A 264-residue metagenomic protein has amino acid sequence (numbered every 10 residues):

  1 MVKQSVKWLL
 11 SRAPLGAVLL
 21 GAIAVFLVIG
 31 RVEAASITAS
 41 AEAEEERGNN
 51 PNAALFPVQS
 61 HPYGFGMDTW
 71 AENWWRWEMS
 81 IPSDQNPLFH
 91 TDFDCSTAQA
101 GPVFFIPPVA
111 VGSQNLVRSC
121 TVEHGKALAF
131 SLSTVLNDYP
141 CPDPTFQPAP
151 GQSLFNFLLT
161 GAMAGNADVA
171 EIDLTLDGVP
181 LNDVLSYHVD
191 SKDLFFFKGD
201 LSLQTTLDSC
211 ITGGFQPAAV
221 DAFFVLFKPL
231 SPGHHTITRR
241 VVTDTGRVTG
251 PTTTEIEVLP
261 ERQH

Functional and structural regions predicted by a protein language model:
M1-S11: N-terminal secretory signal peptides that target proteins for export/translocation
G16-L27: Bacterial N-terminal signal peptides
I37-P102, V248, H264: N-terminal segment immediately downstream of the Sec signal-peptide cleavage site in secreted/extracellular proteins
V103-S202: Extracellular-facing segments of soluble proteins and assemblies that are Gly/Ser/Thr-biased and enriched in aromatics
K126, S231-H234: A glycine-anchored, Pro-Gly-centered beta-turn/N-cap motif
G199-F224: Aromatic sugar-binding surface patches on proteins that engage polysaccharides or sugar-phosphate polymers
R240-D244: Beta-strand-rich extracellular modules
T249-H264: Short beta-strand elements
